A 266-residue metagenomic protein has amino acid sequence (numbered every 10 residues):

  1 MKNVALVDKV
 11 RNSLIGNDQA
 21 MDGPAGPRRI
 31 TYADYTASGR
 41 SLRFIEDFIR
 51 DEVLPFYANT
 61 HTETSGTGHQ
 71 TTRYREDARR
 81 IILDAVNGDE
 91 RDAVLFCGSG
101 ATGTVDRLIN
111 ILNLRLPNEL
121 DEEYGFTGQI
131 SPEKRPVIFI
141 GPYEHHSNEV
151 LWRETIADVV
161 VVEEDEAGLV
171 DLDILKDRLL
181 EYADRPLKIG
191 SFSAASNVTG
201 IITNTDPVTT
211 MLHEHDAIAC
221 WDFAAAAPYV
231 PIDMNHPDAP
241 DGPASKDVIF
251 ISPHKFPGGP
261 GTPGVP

Functional and structural regions predicted by a protein language model:
M1-P266: Pyridoxal 5′-phosphate
